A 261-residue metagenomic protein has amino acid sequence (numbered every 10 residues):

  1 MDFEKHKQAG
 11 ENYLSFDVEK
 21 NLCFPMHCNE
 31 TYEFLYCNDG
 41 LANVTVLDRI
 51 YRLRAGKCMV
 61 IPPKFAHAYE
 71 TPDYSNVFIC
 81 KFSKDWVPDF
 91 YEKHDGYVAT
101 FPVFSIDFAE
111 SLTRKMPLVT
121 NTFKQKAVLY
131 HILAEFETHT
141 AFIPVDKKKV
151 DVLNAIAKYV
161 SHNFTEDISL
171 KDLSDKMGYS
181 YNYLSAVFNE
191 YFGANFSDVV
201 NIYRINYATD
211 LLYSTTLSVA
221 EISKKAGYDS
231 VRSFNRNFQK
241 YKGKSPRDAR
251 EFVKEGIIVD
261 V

Functional and structural regions predicted by a protein language model:
M1-A9, L118-V119, H139: A short, N-terminal "cap"/entry segment at the start of jelly-roll beta-barrel domains of the cupin/DSBH fold
H6-A99: N-terminal regulatory/effector-sensing and dimerization cores that precede helix-turn-helix DNA-binding domains
G40, F108-V119, V152-N163, Y207 (+1 more regions): Solvent-exposed, amphipathic alpha-helical segments
G40, G56-K57, L184, A208 (+1 more regions): Short hydrophobic/aromatic patches on the structural cores and recognition surfaces of FHA
V60-P62, H67, G178, A186 (+2 more regions): A generic "structured core" feature
S83-D85, E135-H139, K244: Phosphate/oxyanion-binding loops and surfaces in catalytic or ligand/nucleic-acid-binding neighborhoods
D95-F104, P117-H162, E166-S180, A186 (+1 more regions): Short, Lys/Arg-enriched, Trp-marked, Pro/Gly-tolerant hinge/linker segments that flank
K158, H162, D167, E190-V231 (+3 more regions): Terminal helix-turn-helix DNA-binding modules in bacterial transcription factors
